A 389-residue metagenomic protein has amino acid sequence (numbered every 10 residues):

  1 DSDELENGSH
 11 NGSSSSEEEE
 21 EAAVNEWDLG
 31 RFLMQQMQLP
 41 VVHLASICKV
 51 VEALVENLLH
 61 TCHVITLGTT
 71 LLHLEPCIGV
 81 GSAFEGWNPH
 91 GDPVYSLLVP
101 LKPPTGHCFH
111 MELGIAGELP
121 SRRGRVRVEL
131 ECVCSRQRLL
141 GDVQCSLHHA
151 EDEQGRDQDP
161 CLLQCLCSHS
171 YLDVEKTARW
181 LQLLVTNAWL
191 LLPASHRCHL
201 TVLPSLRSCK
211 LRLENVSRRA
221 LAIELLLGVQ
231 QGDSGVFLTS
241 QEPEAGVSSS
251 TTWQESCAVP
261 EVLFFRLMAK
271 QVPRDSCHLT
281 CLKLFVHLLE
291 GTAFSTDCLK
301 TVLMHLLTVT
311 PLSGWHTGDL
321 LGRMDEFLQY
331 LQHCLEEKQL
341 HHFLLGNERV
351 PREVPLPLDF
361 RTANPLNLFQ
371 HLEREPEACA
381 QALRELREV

Functional and structural regions predicted by a protein language model:
D1-L39, H43, A53, N57-T66 (+3 more regions): Terminal (often C-terminal) interaction modules
D1-P93, V99-E175: N-terminal regions immediately upstream of nucleotidyltransferase
T70, L74, H107, P193 (+4 more regions): Structured alpha-helical bundle/scaffold domains in large eukaryotic membrane-trafficking regulators
W87-N88, R122-E336: Catalytic cores of NTP-dependent nucleotidyl/adenyl transfer enzymes across multiple folds
P89, P93, P100, P160 (+8 more regions): Proline-rich intrinsically disordered, low-complexity coils
L98, A116-E118, V202, G246 (+4 more regions): Short, surface-exposed, charged/polar-biased interaction segments
